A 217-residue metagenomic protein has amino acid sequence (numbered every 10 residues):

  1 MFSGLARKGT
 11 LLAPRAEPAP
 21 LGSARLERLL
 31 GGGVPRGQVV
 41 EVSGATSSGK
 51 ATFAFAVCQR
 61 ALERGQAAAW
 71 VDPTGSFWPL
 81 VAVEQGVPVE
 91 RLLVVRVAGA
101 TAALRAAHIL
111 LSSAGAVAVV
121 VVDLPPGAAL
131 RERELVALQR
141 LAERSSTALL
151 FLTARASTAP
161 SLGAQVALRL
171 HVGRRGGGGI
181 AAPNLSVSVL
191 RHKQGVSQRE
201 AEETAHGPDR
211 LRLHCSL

Functional and structural regions predicted by a protein language model:
M1-W70, E84, H192, H214-L217: Detector for small/aliphatic-rich hydrophobic stretches
P18, G22, P35-Q38, K50 (+5 more regions): Helical mechanochemical/support elements of P-loop NTPase systems and associated helical scaffolds
V40-V42, A69-V71, L93-V95, L150 (+1 more regions): Hydrophobic/aromatic beta-strand patches that form the interior of the parallel beta-sheet core in alpha/beta enzyme
A56, I109, V136-R140: Alpha-helical scaffolding segments of alpha/beta enzyme cores, especially the outer helices of TIM-barrel or partial
R60, V81, L141: Hydrophobic/aromatic ligand-binding patch that stacks against planar heteroaromatic rings of cofactors or nucleotides
R64-R133: Conserved inter-motif catalytic segment of the P-loop NTP-binding fold
G115-A159: A contiguous pocket-lining binding segment that forms or flanks enzyme active sites
R140-L217: Phosphate-binding/switch region of NTP-binding enzymes
